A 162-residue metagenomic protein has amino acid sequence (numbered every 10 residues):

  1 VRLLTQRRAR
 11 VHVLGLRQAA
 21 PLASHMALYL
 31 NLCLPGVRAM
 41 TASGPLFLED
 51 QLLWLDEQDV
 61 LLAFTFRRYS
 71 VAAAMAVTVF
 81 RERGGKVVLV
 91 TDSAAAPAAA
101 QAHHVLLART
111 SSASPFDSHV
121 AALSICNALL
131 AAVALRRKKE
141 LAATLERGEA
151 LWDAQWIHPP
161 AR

Functional and structural regions predicted by a protein language model:
T5-L135: Glycine-rich phosphate-binding loops that contact phosphosugars or nucleotide phosphates
R136-R162: Internal, active-site/partner-interface "lid" segment
